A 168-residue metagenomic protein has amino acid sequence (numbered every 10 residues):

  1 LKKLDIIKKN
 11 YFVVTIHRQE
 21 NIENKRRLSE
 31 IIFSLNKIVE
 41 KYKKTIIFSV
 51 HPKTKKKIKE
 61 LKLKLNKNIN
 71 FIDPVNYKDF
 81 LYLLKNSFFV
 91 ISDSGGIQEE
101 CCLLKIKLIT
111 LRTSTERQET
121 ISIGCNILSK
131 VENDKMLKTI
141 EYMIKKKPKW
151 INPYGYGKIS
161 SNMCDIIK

Functional and structural regions predicted by a protein language model:
L1-K44, F48-S49, K53-K168: Nucleotide-activated sugar donor-binding and catalytic core shared by glycosyltransferases and related lipid-linked
